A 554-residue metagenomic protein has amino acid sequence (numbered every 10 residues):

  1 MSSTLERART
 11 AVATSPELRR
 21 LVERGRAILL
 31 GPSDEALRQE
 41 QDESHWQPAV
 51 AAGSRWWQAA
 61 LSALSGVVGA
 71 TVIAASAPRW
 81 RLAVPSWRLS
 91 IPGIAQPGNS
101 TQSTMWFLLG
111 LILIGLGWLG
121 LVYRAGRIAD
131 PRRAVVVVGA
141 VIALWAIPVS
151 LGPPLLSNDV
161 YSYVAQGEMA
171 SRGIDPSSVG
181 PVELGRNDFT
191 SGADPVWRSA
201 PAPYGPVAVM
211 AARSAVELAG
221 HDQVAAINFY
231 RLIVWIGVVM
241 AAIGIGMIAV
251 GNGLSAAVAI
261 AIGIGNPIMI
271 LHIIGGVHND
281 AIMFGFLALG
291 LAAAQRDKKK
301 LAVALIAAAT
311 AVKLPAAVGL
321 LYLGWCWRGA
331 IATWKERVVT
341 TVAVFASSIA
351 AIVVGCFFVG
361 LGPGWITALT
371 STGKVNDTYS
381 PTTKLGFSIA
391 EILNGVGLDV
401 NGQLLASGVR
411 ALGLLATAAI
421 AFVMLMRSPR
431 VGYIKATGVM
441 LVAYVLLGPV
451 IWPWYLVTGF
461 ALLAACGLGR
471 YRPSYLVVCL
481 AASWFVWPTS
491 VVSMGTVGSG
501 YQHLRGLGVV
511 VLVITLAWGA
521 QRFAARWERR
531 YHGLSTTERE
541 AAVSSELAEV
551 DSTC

Functional and structural regions predicted by a protein language model:
S3-E6, A11-V22, D34, E43 (+7 more regions): Transmembrane helical bundles and short interhelical boundary loops of multi-pass, membrane-embedded
G66, G115-V122, A225-N252, A418-M424: Transmembrane-helix motifs of polytopic, lipid-linked glycan transferases
G110, A208, A212-A219, Y230-G244 (+2 more regions): Transmembrane alpha-helices of multi-pass, membrane-embedded glycan-processing enzymes that use lipid-linked
P131-R231, W235: Intramembrane catalytic core of multi-pass membrane enzymes that act on lipidic substrates
R133-V137, I245-N266: Transmembrane-helix signature of polytopic, membrane-embedded enzymes that assemble or transfer cell-envelope glycans
L232-I236, A257-L287, A293, V312: Multi-pass, polyprenyl lipid-linked donor-dependent membrane glycosyltransferases
A242, M283-K298, L441: Specific aromatic-rich, kink-prone transmembrane helix
V318-I349: Perimembrane helix-loop-helix junctions
